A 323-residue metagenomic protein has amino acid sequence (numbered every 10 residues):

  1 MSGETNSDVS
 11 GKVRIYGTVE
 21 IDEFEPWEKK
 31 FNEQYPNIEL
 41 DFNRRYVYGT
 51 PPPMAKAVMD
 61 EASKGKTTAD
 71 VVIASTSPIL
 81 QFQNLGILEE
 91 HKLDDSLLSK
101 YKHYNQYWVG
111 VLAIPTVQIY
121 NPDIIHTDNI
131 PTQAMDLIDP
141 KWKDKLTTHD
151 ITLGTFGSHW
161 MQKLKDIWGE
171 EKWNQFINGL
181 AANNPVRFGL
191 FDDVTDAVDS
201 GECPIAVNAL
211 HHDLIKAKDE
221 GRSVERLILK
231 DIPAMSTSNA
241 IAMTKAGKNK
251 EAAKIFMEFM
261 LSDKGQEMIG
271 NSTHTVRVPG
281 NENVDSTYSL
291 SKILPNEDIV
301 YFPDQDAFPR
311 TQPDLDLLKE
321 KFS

Functional and structural regions predicted by a protein language model:
T5-S75, I79-L80: Early extracytoplasmic/lumenal segment of secretory-pathway proteins
Y48-L88, S96-Y104, T195, D213-E220: Pocket-flanking alpha-helical
S63-V71, E89-Y120, M135, K145-T147: A structural signal for short loop-to-beta-strand junctions that line the ligand-binding cleft of periplasmic/secreted
K100, A113-I114, F176-A181, R187 (+1 more regions): Periplasmic-binding protein-like
V117-I124, M161-Q162, T237-K250, M268-N271: A bilobed periplasmic-binding-protein/Venus flytrap-type ligand-binding module shared by bacterial periplasmic
D144-T152, F259-E282: Periplasmic-binding protein-like
Q162-I228: Ligand-binding pocket segment of bilobal, Venus flytrap-like solute-binding proteins
S286-S323: Extracellular/periplasmic bilobal clamshell ligand-binding domains
